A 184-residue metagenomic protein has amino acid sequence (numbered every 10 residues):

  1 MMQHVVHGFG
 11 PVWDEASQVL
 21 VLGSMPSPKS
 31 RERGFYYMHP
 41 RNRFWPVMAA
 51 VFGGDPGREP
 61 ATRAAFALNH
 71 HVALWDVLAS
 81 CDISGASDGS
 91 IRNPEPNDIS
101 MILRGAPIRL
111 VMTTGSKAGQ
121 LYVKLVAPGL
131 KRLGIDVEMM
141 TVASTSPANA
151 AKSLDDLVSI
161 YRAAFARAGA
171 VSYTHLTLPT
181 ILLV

Functional and structural regions predicted by a protein language model:
M1-H7, R167, L176: Short coil-to-helix leader/linker segments, especially the first N-terminal amphipathic alpha-helix with its helix
M2-L110, S116-G129, I135-A151, D155-S159: A polyanion-binding, active-site-adjacent surface
V111, G169-Y173: Residue-level signal for secondary-structure boundary elements
A151, T180-I181: A very general structural signal that marks isolated residues within well-ordered alpha-helical segments
V158-A170: A polyampholytic, Gly/Pro-enriched intrinsically disordered region
T174-T180: Conserved small/polar residues in nucleotide/adenosyl-binding loops
